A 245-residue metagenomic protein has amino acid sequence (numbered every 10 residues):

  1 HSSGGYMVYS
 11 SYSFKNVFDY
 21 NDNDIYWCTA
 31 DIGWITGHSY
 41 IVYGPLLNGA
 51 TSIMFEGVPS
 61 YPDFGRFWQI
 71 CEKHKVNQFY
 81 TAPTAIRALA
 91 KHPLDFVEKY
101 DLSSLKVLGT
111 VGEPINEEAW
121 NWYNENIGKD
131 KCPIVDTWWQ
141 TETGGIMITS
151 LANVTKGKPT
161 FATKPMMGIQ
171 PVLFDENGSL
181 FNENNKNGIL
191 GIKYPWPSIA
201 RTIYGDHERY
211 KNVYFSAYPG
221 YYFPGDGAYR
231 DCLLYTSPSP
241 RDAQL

Functional and structural regions predicted by a protein language model:
H1, F14, T236, P240: Conserved adenylation A10 loop of the ANL superfamily
G5-I25, I35-N77, H92-L94, S150: Conserved AMP-binding/adenylation subdomain of ANL enzymes
Y26, Y43, L47-A50, N77-T81 (+2 more regions): Gly/Ser/Thr-rich phosphate-binding loop
C28-T29, M54-E56, T110-V111, F174 (+3 more regions): Thr-Gly-centered strand-to-loop micro-motif
T84-R87, P197-S198: Alpha-helix/helix-capping structural signal
K156-P165, V213, A217-P219: Short Gly/Pro-enriched turn/cap motifs at secondary-structure boundaries
N182-N185, G191-R241: Conserved ATP-binding/catalytic segment of the ANL
L245: Cationic, low-complexity basic patches in intrinsically disordered or flexible, solvent-exposed regions
